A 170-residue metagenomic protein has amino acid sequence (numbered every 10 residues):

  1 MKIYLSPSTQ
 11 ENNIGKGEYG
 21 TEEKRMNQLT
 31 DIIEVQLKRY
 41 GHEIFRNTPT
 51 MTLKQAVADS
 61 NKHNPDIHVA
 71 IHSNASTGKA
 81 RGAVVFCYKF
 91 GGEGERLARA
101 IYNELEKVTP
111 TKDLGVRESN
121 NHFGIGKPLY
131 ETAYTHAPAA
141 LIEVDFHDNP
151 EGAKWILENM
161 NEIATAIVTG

Functional and structural regions predicted by a protein language model:
M1-K2, L37-E43, H63-H68, V108-K112 (+1 more regions): Loop/turn elements at helix/coil->beta-strand transitions in domains of secreted/extracellular proteins
M1-V57, H63: Active-site histidine-acidic residue metal-binding/catalytic motifs, centered on HxH/HExxH-like signatures
Y4-S6, E11-N13, H63, H68-T77 (+1 more regions): Active-site-adjacent mobile loop/cap segments within catalytic or ligand-binding domains
N12-T21, A75-E104, V108: A short, glycine/acidic-enriched catalytic loop
Q28-K38, E95-P110, G152-G170: Long, well-ordered alpha-helical scaffolding segments within enzyme catalytic domains, especially pronounced
E34, V57, Y102, L129 (+1 more regions): Short glycine-/small-residue-rich flexible loop motifs, especially phosphate/cofactor-binding loops
E43-T50, T111-S119: Surface-exposed patches in mature extracellular/periplasmic domains of secreted proteins
L53-D59, H63, I67-A70, T77-Y88 (+2 more regions): N-terminal catalytic cores of peptidoglycan-degrading enzymes
